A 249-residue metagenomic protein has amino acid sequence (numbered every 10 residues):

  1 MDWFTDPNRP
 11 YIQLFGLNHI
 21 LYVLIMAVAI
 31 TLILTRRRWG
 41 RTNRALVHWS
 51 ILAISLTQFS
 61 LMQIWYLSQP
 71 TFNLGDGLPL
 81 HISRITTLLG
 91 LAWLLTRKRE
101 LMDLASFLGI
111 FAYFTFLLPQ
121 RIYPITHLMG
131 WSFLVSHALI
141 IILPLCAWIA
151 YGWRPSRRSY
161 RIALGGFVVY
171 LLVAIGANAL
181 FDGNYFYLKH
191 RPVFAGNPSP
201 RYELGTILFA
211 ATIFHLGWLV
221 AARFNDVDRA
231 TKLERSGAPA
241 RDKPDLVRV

Functional and structural regions predicted by a protein language model:
M1-L46: N-terminal topogenic module of multi-pass integral membrane proteins
D6-I25, Y160-V169, A179-W218: Membrane-interface transmembrane-helix boundary segments in multi-pass integral membrane proteins
I20, L78-I82, L128-I142: Membrane-interface loop-to-helix entry segments
A29-T35, G90, L139-R158: Alpha-helical transmembrane segments in multipass membrane proteins, preferentially the mid-helix core
T35-W49, L95-L101, A150-Y160: Membrane-interface helix-boundary motifs at transmembrane edges
N43-L94: A glycine-rich, hydrophobic loop/mini-helix early in the fold
S55-I64, L108-Q120, F167-N178: Aromatic-anchored segments of alpha-helical transmembrane domains
L67-D76, L95-R99, P119-W131: Membrane-interface helix caps and helix-loop-helix hairpins in membrane proteins
